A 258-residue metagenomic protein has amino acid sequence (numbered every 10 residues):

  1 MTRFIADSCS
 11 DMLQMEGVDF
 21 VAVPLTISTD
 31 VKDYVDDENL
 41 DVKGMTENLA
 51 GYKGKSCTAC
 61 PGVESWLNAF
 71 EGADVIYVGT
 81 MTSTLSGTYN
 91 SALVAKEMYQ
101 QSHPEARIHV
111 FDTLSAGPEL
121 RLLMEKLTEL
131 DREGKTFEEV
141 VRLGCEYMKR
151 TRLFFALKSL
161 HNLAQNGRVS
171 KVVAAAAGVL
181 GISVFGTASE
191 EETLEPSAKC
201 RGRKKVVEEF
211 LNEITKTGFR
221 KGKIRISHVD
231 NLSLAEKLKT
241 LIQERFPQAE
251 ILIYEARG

Functional and structural regions predicted by a protein language model:
R3, C9-K32, L85-T88, A92-E97 (+3 more regions): Mixed-charge interfacial surface used for oligomerization/domain docking and macromolecular partner engagement
R3-C60, S65: N-terminal glycine-rich anion-binding loop in soluble enzyme alpha/beta folds
Y52, G72-A73, G79, R150 (+1 more regions): Structured helix-beta-strand junction loops
P61-I76, T80-K96, Q100-Q101: Active-site cofactor/cluster-binding pocket
T80, H109-V110: A glycine-rich beta-strand to alpha-helix segment that forms a phosphate/ribose-binding loop at ligand/cofactor sites
H103-E105: Short, solvent-exposed loop/turn segments that connect beta-strands within catalytic domains and beta-strand-rich
